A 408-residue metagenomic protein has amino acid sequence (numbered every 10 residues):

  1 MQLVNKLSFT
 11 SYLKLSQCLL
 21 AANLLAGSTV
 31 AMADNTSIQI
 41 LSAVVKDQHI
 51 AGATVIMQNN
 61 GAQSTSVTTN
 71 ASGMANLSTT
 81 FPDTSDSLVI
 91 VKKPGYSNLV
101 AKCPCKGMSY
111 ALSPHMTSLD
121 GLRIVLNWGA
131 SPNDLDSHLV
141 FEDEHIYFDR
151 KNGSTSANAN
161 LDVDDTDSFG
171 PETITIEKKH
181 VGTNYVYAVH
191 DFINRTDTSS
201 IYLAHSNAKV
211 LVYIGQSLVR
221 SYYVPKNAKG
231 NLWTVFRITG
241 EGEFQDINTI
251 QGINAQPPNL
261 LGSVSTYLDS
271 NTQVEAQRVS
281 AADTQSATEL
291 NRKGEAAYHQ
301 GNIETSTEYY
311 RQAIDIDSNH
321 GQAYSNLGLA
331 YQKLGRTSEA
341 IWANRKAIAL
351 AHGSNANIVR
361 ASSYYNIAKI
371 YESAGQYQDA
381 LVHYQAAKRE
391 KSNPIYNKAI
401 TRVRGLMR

Functional and structural regions predicted by a protein language model:
D34-T54, N127-S131: Structural motif
G61-L77, T166: Short, acidic Ser/Thr/Gly-rich low-complexity loop/linker segments typical of extracellular and cell-surface proteins
T84, L88-P104: A short, solvent-exposed loop/turn motif at the edges and junctions of modular extracellular/periplasmic domains
A111-A281: Intrinsic-disorder/low-complexity signal
Q277-I316: Alpha-helical segment of the N-proximal tetratricopeptide repeat
R292, N326, V359, N366 (+1 more regions): Canonical tetratricopeptide repeat
H299-Q300, K333-L334, N366, S373 (+1 more regions): Register position in tetratricopeptide repeats
